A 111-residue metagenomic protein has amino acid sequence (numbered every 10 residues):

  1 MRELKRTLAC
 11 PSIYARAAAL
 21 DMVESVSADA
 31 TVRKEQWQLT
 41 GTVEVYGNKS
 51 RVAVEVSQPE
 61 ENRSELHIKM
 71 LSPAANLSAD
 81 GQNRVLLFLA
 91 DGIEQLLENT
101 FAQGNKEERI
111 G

Functional and structural regions predicted by a protein language model:
M1-G111: Ser/Thr-rich, low-complexity intrinsically disordered terminal regions
